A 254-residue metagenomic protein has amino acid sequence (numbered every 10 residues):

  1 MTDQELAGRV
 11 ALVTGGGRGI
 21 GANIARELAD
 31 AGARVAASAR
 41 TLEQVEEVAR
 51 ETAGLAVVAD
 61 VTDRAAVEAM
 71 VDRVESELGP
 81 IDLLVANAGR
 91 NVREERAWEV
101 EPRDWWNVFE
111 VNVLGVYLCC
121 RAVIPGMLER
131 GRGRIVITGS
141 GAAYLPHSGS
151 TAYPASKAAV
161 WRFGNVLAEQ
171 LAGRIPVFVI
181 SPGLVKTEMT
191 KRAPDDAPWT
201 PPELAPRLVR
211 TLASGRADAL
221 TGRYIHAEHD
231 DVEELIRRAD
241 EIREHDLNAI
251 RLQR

Functional and structural regions predicted by a protein language model:
V10, G17-R18: Conserved glycine-rich cofactor-binding loop
V58-M70, P102: The beta1-alpha1 cofactor-binding region of Rossmann-like NAD(H)/NADP(H)-dependent oxidoreductases
E95-A97, D104-W106: Substrate-binding pocket helix/loop in short-chain dehydrogenase/reductase
C120, S156: Active-site helix of classical SDR
P125, A168-Q170: Alpha-helical segment proximal to the catalytic Tyr-Lys
S140: Residue(s) in the substrate-gating loop at a strand-loop-helix junction that position the organic substrate next
V179-I180, D195-R254: C-terminal helical subdomain
